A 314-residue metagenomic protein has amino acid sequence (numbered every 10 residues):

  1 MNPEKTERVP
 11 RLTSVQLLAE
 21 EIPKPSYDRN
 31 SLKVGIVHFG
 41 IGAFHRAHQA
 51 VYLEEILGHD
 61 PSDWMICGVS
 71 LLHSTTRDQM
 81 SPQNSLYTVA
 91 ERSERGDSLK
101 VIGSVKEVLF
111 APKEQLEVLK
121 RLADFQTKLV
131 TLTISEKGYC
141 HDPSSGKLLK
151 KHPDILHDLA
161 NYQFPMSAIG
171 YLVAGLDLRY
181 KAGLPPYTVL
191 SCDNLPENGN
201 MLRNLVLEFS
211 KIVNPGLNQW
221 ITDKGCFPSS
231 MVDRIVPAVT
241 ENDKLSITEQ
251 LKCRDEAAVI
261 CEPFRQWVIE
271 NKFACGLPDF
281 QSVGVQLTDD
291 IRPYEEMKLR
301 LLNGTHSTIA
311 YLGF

Functional and structural regions predicted by a protein language model:
N2-F314: Substrate/ligand-engaging "lid" and interaction regions
